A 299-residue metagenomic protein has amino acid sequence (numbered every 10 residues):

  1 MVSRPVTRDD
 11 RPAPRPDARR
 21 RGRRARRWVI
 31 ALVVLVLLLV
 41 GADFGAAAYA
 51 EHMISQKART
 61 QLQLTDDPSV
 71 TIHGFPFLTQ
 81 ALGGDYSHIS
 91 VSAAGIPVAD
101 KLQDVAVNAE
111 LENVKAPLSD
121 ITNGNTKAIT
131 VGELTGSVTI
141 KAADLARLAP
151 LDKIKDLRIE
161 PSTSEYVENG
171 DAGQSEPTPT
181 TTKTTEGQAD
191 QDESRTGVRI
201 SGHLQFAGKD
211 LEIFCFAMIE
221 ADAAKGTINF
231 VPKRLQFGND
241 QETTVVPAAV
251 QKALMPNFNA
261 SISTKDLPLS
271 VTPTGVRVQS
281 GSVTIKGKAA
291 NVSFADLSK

Functional and structural regions predicted by a protein language model:
M1-V29: Terminal targeting segments of Actinobacterial cell-envelope proteins
V29-D43: Hydrophobic membrane-insertion alpha-helices, especially the h-region of bacterial N-terminal signal peptides
G45-G74: N-terminal amphipathic/hydrophobic interface segments
T65-D144, D152-Q205: N-terminal beta-strand/beta-hairpin edge segment
I96-L102, L204-E212, N239-D240, V292-L297: Short, cysteine-centered beta-strand-loop-beta hairpins and adjacent loop/turn segments enriched in charged/polar
E212-F214, I228: Acidic, Ser/Thr/Gly/Pro-rich low-complexity segments that form flexible
C215-E220: Hydrophobic/aromatic beta-strand elements that line small-molecule binding cavities or substrate pockets in beta-rich
A221-K299: Extracytoplasmic/luminal low-complexity segments enriched in Pro/Gly and acidic/polar residues that act as flexible
